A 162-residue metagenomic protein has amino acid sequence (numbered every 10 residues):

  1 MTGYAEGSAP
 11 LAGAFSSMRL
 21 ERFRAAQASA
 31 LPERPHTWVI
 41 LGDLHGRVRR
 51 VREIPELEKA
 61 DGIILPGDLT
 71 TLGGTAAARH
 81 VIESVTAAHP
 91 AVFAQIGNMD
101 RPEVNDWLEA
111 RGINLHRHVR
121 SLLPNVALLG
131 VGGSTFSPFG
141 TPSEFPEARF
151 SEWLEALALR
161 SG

Functional and structural regions predicted by a protein language model:
M1-I40, L44-R49, A88-H89, D106: Acidic, histidine-bearing metal-coordination/catalytic regions of metal-dependent phosphoesterases
T2-P10, L31-P35, G62-I64, I82-T86 (+2 more regions): A generic short-segment signal for beta-strand/edge and adjacent turn/coil regions
R22, S29-V39, R120-G130, S161-G162: Beta-strand-turn-beta hairpins that frame and shape the catalytic cleft of phosphate-ester-processing enzymes
A30, P55, A87, A158-L159: Structural motif
V39-G42, T70-G73, S137-F145: Acidic/histidine-rich helix-loop elements that form or flank divalent-metal/phosphate-binding sites at the catalytic
L41, G46-N125: Core catalytic region of metal-dependent phosphoesterases/phosphodiesterases, especially metallo-beta-lactamase-like
P124-G162: Binuclear metal-dependent hydrolase catalytic cores centered on His/Asp/Glu-rich metal-binding motifs
